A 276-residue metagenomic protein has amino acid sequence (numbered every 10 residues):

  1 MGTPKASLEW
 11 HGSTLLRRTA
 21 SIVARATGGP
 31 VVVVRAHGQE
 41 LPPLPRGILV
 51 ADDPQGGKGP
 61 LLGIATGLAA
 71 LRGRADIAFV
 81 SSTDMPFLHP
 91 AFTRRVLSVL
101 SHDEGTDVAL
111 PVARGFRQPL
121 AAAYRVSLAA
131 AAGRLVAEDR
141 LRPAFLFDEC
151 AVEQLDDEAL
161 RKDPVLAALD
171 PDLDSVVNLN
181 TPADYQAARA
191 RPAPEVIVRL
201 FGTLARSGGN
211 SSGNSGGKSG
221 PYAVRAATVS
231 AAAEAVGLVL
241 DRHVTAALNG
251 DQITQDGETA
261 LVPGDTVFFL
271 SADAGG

Functional and structural regions predicted by a protein language model:
M1-R140, D148-L173, S271: Nucleotide and nucleotide-moiety/phosphate-recognizing core
E40-L41, R117, R161, Y185 (+2 more regions): Flexible, glycine-rich phosphate/dinucleotide-binding loops and adjacent beta-alpha linkers at cofactor/substrate
V126, P182, G250: Residues immediately flanking
L146-F147, T181: A short, conserved alpha-helix in the catalytic core of glycosyltransferases
A159-P194: Glycine-rich phosphate/pyrophosphate-binding loop and the adjoining helix
Q186, A190-G275: Ubiquitin-like/PB1-type beta-grasp interaction modules and other compact soluble beta-rich domains
